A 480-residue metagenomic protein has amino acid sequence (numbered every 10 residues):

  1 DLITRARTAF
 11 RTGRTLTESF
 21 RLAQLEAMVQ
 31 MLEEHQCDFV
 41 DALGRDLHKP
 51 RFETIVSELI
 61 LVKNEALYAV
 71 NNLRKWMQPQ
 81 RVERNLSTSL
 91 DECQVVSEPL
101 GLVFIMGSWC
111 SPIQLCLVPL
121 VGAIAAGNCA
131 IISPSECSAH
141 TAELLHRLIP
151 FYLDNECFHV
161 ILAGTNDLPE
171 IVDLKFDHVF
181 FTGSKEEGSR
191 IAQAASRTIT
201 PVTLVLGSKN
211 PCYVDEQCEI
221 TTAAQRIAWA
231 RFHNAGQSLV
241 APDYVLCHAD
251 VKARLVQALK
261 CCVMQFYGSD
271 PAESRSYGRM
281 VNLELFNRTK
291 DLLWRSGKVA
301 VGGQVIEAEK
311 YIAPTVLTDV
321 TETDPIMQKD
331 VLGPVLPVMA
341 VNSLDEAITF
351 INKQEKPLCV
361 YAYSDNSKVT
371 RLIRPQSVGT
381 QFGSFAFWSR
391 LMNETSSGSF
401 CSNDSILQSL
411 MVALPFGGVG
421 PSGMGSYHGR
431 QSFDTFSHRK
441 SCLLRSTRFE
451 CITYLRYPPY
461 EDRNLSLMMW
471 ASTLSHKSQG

Functional and structural regions predicted by a protein language model:
D1-Q94: N-terminal Rossmann-like NAD(P)+-binding subdomain of aldehyde/semialdehyde dehydrogenases
T8, T17, Y213, M264 (+1 more regions): Conserved C-terminal structural/oligomerization subdomain of aldehyde/semialdehyde dehydrogenase
F10, R14, V29-L32, Q36 (+16 more regions): Structural signal for hydrophobic packing residues in well-ordered secondary-structure cores of soluble enzyme domains
R21, A66, G127, F158 (+8 more regions): Residue-level signal for inorganic ion chemistry
M28, C157, F176-V179, P334-L336 (+1 more regions): Short active-site oxyanion
N85-T222, A253, S274, V341: Rossmann-like NAD(P) dinucleotide-binding subdomain of oxidoreductase/dehydrogenase enzymes
P119, L145, I191, L259 (+3 more regions): Aromatic/hydrophobic pocket-lining residues that form π-stacking "cages" and hydrophobic walls in ligand
L153, E186-E322, L344-D345, S402 (+4 more regions): ALDH superfamily catalytic-core signature
